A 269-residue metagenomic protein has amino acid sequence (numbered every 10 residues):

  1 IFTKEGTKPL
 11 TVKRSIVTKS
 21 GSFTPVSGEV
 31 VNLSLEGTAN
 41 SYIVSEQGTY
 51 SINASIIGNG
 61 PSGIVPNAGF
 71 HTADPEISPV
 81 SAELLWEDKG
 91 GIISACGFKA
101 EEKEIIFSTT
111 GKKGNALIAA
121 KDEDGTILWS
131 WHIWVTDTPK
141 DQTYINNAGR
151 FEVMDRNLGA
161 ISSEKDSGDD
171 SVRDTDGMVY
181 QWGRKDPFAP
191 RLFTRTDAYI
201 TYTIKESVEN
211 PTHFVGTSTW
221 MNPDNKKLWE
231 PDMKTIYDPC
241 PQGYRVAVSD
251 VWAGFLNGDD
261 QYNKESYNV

Functional and structural regions predicted by a protein language model:
F2, K8-V12, K113-E123: A short beta-strand micro-motif common to beta-rich folds, especially ectodomain repeats
E5-G6, S20, W182: Intrinsic disorder/low-complexity segments enriched in polar/small residues
K8, G21, P25-S27, S266-V269: Short, intrinsically disordered, charge-balanced linker/junction segments flanking boundaries in proteins
K13-F23, E29-L33, G125-P139: C-terminal edge beta-strand
G21-S22, S27-L85, I92-F98: Extracellular ectodomain segments of secreted/surface proteins
V65-K113, L117-A119, W129-V269: Conserved positions within compact, well-structured domain cores
